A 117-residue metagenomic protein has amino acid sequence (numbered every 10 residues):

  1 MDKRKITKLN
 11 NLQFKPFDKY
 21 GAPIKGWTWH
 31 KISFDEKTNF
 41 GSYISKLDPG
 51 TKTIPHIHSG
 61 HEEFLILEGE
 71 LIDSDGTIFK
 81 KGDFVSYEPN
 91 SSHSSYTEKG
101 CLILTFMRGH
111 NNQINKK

Functional and structural regions predicted by a protein language model:
M1-T38: A short, N-terminal "cap"/entry segment at the start of jelly-roll beta-barrel domains of the cupin/DSBH fold
T28-H58, E88-N90: Conserved short histidine dyad/triad with adjacent acidic residue
H58-S74: Glycine- and acidic-residue-biased ligand/ion/polar-headgroup-sensing regions
D73-S92: Short acidic-glycine-tyrosine-enriched beta hairpin
P89-I114: Ligand-binding loop in jelly-roll beta-barrel domains
